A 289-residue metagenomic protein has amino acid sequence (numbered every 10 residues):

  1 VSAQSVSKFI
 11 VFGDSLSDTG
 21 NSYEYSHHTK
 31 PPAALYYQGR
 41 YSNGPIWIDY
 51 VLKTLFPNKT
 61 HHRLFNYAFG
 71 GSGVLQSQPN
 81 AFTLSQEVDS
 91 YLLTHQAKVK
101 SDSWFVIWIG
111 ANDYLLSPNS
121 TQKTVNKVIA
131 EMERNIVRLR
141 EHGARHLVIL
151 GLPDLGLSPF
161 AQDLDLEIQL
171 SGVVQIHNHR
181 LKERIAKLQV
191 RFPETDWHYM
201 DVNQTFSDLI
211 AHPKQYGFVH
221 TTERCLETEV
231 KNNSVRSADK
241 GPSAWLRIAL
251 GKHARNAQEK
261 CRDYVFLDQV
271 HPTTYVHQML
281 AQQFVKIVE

Functional and structural regions predicted by a protein language model:
V1-N66, V285, E289: N-terminal secretory targeting modules
S2-S5, P57-H61, Q96-S101, F105 (+3 more regions): Extracellular/periplasmic catalytic domains that process cell-envelope and extracellular macromolecules
K8-F12, L16-T19, I48-D49, R63-A68 (+7 more regions): Structural recognition of the beta-strand scaffold that forms the well-ordered cores of secreted hydrolase catalytic
G20-Y25, S77-P79, L116-S120, P159-Q162 (+1 more regions): Short, solvent-exposed loop/turn and secondary-structure capping segments
P32-R134: Conserved SGNH/GDSL esterase-like catalytic core that processes O-acyl groups on lipids and polysaccharides
I48, S85-V88, I129, E133-I136 (+5 more regions): Extracytoplasmic/secreted envelope proteins and their assembly/folding machinery, especially bacterial periplasmic
Y50-K59, N135-H146, I176-H198: A structural motif corresponding to the C-terminal end of an alpha-helix and its immediate exit/capping segment
D154-Q169, I176, K187, E194-V270: Mobile gating loops/cap/lid regions near enzyme active sites that modulate substrate access
